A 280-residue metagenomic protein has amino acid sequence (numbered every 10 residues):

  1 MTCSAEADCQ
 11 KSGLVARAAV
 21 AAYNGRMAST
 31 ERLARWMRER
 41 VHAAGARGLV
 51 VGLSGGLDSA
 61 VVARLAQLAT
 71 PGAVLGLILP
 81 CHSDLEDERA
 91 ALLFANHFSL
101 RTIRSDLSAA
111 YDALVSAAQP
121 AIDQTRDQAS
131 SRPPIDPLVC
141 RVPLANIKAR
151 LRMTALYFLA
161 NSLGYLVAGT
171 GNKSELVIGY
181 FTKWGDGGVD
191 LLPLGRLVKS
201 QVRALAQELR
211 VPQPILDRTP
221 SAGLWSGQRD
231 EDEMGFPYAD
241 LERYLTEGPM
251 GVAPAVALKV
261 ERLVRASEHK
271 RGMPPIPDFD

Functional and structural regions predicted by a protein language model:
M1-T2, A21: Short, low-complexity segments with poor structural confidence in diverse proteins
A18-L49, R64-L68, G72-L75, H82-S83 (+3 more regions): ATP/NTP-dependent adenylation/nucleotidyl-transfer catalytic domains that generate, transfer, or process NMP-activated
G56: Conserved G/P- and acidic residue-centered "switch" motifs that form tight phosphate/ATP-binding loops in soluble
S59: Catalytic nucleophile loop
R89: Contiguous, small/hydrophobic- and glycine-enriched helical/loop subdomains that border and often "cap" functional
